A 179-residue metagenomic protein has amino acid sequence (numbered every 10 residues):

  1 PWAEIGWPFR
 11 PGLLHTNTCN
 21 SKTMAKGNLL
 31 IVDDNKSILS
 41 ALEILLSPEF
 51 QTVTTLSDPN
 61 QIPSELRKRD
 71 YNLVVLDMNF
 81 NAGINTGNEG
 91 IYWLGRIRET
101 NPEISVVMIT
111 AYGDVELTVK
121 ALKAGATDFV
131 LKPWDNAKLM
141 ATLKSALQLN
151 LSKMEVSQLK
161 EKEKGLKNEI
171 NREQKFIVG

Functional and structural regions predicted by a protein language model:
P1-L30, E43, N60: Non-catalytic signal-transmission and effector/linker regions of two-component phosphorelay proteins
K36-T54: Two-component/phosphorelay signaling modules centered on CheY-like receiver
F50-N60, E65, N85-T86: Short hydrophobic/Thr-rich beta-strand motif most characteristic of the beta2 strand and flanking loop of CheY-like
N79, I84-E103, K120: Short amphipathic alpha-helix used as the core "switch/output" element in two-component signaling
E116, V130, W134-L143: C-terminal output helix
K138-G179: Flexible nucleotide-interacting loop at or near the entrance of a catalytic core
